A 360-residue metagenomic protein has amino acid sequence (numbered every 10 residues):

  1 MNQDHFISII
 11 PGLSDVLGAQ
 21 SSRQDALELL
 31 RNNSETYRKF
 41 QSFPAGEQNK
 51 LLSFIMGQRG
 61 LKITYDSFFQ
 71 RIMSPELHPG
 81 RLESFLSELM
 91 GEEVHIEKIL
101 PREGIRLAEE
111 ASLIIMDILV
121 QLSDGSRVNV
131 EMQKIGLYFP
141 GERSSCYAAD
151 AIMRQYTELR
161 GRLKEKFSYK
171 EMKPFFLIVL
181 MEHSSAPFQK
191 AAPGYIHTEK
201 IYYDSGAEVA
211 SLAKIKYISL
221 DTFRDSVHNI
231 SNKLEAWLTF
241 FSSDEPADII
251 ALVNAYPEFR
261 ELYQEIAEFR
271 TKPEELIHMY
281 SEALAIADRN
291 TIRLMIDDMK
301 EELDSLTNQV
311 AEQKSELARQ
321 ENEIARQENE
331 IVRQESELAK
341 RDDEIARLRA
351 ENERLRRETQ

Functional and structural regions predicted by a protein language model:
M1-K214: Accessory alpha/beta interaction modules
S8-R59, V128-Q133, S242-Q360: Short, charged alpha-helical interaction segments and adjacent helix-coil junctions
S67-R71, V179, Y217-S219, A236-S243: Short, hydrophobic/amphipathic alpha-helical patches that form generic packing surfaces within helical domains
L77-R81, F139, N232, P257 (+2 more regions): Charged, alpha-helix-enriched surfaces in structured cytosolic catalytic cores of large nucleotide-utilizing machines
L86, Y147-A148, L234-F241, Y263-I266: Short amphipathic C-terminal alpha-helix that caps PH/PH-like domains
Q189-A191, V227-S231, H278-M279: Short conserved micro-motifs at the rims of enzyme active sites and ligand-binding pockets
D204-E235, S242: Extended serine/threonine-enriched, polar tracts that run as long, contiguous segments within proteins
